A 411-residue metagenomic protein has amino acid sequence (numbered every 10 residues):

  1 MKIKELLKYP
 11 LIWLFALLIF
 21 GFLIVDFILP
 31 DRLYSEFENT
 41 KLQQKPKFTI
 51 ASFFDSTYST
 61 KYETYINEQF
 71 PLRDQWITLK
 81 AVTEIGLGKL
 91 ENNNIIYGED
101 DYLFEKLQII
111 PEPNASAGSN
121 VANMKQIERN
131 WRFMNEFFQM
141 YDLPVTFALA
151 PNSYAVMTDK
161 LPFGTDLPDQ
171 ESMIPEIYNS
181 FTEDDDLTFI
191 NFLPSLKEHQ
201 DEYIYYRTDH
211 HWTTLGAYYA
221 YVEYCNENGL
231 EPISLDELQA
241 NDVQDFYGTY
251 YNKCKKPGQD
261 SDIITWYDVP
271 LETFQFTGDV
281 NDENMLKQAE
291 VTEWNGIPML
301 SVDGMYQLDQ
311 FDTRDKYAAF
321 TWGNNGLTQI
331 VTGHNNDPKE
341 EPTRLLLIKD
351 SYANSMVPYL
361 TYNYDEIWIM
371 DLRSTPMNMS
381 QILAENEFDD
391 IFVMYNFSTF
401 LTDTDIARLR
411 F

Functional and structural regions predicted by a protein language model:
M1-F411: Extracellular glycan-modifying ectodomains
